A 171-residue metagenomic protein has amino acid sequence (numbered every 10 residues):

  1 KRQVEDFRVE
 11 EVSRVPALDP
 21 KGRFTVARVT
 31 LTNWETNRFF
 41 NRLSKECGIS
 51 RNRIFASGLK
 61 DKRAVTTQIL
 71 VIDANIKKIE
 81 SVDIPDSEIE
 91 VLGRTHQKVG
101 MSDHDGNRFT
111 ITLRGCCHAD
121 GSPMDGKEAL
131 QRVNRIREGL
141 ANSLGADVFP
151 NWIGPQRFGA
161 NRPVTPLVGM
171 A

Functional and structural regions predicted by a protein language model:
K1-L18, F24, T32-N37, E46-C47 (+1 more regions): Extended, charged/glycine-rich binding lobes that contact polyanionic ligands
F40: Generic structural marker for isolated residues within well-ordered, non-membrane alpha-helices of soluble domains
